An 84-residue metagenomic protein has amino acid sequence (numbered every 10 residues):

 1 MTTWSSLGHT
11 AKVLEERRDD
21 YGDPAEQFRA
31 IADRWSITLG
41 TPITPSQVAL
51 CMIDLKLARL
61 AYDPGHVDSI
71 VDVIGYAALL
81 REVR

Functional and structural regions predicted by a protein language model:
M1-R84: Intrinsically disordered, low-complexity regulatory regions that flank transcription factor DNA-binding cores
